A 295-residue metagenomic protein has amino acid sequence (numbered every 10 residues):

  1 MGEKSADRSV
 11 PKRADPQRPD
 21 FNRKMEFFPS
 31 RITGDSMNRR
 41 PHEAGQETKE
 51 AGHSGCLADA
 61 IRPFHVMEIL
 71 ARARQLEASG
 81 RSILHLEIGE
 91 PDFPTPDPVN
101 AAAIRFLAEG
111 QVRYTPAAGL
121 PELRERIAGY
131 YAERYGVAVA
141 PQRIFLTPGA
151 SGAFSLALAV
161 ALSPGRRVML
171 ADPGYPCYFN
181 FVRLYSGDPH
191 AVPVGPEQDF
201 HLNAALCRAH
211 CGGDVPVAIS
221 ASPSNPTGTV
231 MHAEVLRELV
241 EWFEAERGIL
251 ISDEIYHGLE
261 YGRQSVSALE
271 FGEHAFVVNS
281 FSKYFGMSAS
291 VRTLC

Functional and structural regions predicted by a protein language model:
D7, D15, D20-N22, D35-N38: Intrinsic-disorder-associated, low-complexity terminal segments enriched in Asp/Asn/His/Tyr and depleted of Lys/Arg
R40-G149, L156: N-terminal small-domain helix-loop-helix segment of the aminotransferase-like
R143, V160-V182: Conserved PLP-anchoring active-site segment centered on the Schiff-base-forming lysine
R166, G187, F243-G248, E273: A short helix->loop->beta-strand "cap" motif at the edges of active sites that frequently abuts
L170, A191, I219, I251-S252 (+1 more regions): Hydrophobic residues in well-ordered beta-strands that form the structural core
L184-H190: A short helix-loop-beta submotif of the ANL/AMP-binding
V194-R263: Active-site phosphate-binding strand-loop segment of PLP-dependent enzymes
F271-C295: Active-site PLP attachment segment
